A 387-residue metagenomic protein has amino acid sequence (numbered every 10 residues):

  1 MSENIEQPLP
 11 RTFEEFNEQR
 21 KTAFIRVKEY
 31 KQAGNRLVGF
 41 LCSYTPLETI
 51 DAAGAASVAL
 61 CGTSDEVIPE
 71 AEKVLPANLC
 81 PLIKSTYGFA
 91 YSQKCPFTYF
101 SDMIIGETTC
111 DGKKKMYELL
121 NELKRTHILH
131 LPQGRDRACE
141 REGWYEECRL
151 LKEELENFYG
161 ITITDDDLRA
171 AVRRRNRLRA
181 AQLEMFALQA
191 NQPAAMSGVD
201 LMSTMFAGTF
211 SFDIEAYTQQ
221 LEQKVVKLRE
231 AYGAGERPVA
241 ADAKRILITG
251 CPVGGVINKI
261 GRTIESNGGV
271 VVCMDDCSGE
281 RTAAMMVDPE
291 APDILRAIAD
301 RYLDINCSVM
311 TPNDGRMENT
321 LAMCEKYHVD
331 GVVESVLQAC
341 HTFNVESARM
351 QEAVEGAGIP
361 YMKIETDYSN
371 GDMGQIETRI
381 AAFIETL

Functional and structural regions predicted by a protein language model:
S2-E3, A348-L387: Peripheral docking tails and interdomain loops at the edges of cofactor- or intermediate-handling domains
S2-R36, R149, E153-V271, D275-T282 (+1 more regions): A charged, amphipathic alpha-helical module
Q32, Y44, T49-T63, E70-A71 (+2 more regions): Redox- and metal-dependent alpha/beta enzyme cores, enriched for Fe-S-associated oxidoreductases and cofactor-handling
L37-Y91, D102, T109, M116-Y117: An N-terminal, globular interaction/scaffold subdomain
L41, L247-T249, S335: Short hydrophobic segments within beta-strands
Y87-N157: Acidic/His-rich segments in extracytoplasmic proteins that coordinate ligands and/or metal ions
A90, T311-H328, V345-E346: A short, acidic, amphipathic alpha-helical segment used as a generic capping/interface helix at domain edges
S101, C324, H328-V333: Proline-aspartate-enriched helix->loop->beta-strand connector
